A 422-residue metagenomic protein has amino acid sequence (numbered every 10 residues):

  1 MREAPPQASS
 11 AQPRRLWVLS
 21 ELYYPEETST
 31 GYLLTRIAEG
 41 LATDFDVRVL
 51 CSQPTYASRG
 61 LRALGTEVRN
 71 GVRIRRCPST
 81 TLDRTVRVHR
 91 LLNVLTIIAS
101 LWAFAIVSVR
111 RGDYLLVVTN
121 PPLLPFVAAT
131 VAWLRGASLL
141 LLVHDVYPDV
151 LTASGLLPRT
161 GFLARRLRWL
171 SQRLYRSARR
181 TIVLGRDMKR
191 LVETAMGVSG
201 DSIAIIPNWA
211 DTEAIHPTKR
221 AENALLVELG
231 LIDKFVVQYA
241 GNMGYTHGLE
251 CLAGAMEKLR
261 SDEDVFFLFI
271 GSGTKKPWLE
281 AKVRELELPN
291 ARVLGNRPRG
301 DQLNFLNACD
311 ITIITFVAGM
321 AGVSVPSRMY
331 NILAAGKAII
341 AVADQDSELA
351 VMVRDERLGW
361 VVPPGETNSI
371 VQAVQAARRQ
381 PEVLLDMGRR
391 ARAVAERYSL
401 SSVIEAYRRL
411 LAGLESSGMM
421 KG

Functional and structural regions predicted by a protein language model:
M1-R73, L259, S402, G422: N-terminal subdomain of nucleotide-sugar transferases
Q53, D187, I206-W209: Carbohydrate-associated surface elements
R62-T66, H216-G230: A short helix/loop element that forms part of the nucleotide-sugar donor recognition site in Leloir-type
I106, F126, T130-L134, S138 (+1 more regions): Membrane-proximal helix-turn-helix segments that form the acceptor-binding/catalytic region of lipid-linked
L231-H247, A253-M256, L268: Conserved donor-binding/catalytic core segment of Leloir-type glycosyltransferases
K234, A376, V383-R397: A short, well-ordered alpha-helix in the C-terminal region of glycosyltransferases
H247, N296-F305, T312-L333, I339-V351: Nucleotide-sugar-dependent
D264, I270-G271, K276-L303: Nucleotide-activated donor-binding/catalytic signature segment of Leloir-type glycosyltransferases, i.e., the conserved
